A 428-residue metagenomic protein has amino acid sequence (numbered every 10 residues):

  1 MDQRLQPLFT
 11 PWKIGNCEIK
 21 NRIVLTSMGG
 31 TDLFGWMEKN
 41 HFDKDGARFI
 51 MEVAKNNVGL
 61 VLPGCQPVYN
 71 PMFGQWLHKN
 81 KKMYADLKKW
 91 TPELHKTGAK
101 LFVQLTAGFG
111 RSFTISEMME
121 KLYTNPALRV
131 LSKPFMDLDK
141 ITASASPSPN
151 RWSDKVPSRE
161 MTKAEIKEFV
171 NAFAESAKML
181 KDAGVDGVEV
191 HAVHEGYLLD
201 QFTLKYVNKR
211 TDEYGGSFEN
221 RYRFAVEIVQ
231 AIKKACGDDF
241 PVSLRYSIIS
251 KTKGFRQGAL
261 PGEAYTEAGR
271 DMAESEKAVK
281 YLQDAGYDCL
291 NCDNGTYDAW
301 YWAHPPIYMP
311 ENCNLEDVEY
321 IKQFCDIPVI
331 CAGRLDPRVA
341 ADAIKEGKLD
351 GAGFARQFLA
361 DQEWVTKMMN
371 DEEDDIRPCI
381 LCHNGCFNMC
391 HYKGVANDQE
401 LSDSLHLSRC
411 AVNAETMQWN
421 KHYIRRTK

Functional and structural regions predicted by a protein language model:
M1-K428: Flavin-dependent oxidoreductase catalytic cores
